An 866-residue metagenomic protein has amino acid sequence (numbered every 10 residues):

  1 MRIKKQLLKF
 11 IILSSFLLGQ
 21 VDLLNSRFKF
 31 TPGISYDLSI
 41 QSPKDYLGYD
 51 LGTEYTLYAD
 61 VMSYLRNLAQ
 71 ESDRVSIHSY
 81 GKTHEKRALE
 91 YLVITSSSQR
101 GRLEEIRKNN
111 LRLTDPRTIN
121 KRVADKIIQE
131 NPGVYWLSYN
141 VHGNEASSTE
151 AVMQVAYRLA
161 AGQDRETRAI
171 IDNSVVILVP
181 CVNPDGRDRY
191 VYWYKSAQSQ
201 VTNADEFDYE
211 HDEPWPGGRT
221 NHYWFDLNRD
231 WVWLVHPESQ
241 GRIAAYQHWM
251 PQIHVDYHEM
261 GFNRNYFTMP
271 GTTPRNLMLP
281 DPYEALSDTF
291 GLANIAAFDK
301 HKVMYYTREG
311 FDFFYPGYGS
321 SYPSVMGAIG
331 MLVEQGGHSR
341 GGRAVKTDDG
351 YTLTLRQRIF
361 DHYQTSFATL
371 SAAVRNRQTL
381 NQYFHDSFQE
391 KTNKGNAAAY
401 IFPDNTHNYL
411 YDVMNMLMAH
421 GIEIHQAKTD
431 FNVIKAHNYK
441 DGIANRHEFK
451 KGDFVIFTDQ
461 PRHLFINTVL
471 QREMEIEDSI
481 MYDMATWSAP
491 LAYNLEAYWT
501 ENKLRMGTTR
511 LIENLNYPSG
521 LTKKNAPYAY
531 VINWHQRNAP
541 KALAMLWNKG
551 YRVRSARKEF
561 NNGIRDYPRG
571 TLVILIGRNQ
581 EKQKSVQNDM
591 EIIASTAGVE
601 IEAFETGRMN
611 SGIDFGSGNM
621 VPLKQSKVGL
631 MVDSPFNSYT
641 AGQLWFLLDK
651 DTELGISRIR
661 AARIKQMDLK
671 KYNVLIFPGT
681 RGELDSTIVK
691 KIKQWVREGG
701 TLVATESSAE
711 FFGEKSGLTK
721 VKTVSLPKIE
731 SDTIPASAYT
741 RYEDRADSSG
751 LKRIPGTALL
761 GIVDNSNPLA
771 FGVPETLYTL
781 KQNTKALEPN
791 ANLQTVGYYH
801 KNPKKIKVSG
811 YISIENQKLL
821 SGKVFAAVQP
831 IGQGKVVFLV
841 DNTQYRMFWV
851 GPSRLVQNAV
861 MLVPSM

Functional and structural regions predicted by a protein language model:
R2-L13: Sec-dependent signal peptide recognition, specifically the positively charged N-region followed immediately by
I12-F16, E423: Hydrophobic core
V21-A146, V155-S174, R229, V235-P237 (+7 more regions): Intrinsic-disorder/low-complexity accessory segments
T83, V182-G186, M260-F262: Short, internal active-site loops enriched in acidic
S138-Y139, V179-C181, H254-Y257, T705: Active-site neighborhood of phospho(di)ester-bond hydrolases with catalytic His/Asp-centered motifs
S174-Y190: Short, conserved secondary-structure transition motifs
D188-D205: Aromatic- and acidic-residue-enriched segments that line the glycan-binding/catalytic groove of carbohydrate-active
D208-W233, H254-P270, L332-E334: Core alpha/beta catalytic barrel or barrel-like domain that forms the active/cofactor pocket in diverse metabolic
